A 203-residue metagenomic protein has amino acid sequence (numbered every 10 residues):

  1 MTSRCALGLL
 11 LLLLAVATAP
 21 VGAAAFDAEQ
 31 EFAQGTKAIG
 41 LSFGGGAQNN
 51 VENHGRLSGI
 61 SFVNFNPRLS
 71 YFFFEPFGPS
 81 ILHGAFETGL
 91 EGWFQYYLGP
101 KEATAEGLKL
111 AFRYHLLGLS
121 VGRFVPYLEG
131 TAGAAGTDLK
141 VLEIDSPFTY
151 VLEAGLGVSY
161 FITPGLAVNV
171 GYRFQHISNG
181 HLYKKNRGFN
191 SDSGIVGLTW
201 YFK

Functional and structural regions predicted by a protein language model:
M1-A33, K203: Cleavable N-terminal export/targeting peptides
A24-T36, F74-F86, P100-E102, L117-V125 (+2 more regions): Short loop/turn motifs that connect adjacent beta-strands in outer-membrane beta-barrel proteins
E31-A33, G55-F62, L82, P100-A105 (+2 more regions): Replace "Gram-negative outer membrane beta-barrel proteins" with "bacterial and organellar outer membrane beta-barrel
K37-F43, G84-G92, E106-L108, F124-A132 (+3 more regions): Transmembrane beta-strands of outer-membrane beta-barrel proteins
L41-G45, F65-Y71, F94, L110-L116 (+4 more regions): Residues on the lipid-exposed face of transmembrane beta-strands in outer-membrane beta-barrel proteins
G46-E52, P76, W93-G99, L117-L119 (+2 more regions): Sequence/structural signature of outer-membrane beta-barrel proteins
G155, Y172-F174, N179-G180, K184-N186: Outer-membrane beta-barrel domain signature
F189-K203: Outer-membrane beta-barrel "beta-signal"
